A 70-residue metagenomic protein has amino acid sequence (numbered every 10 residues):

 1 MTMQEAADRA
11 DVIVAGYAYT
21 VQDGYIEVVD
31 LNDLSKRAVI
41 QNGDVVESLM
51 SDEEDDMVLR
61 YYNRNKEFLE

Functional and structural regions predicted by a protein language model:
M1-A15: Negatively charged, low-complexity tracts enriched in Asp/Glu with abundant Ser/Thr
V14-E53: A short, structured beta-strand/loop element
D44-E70: Mixed-charge, Lys/Arg-enriched low-complexity segments
